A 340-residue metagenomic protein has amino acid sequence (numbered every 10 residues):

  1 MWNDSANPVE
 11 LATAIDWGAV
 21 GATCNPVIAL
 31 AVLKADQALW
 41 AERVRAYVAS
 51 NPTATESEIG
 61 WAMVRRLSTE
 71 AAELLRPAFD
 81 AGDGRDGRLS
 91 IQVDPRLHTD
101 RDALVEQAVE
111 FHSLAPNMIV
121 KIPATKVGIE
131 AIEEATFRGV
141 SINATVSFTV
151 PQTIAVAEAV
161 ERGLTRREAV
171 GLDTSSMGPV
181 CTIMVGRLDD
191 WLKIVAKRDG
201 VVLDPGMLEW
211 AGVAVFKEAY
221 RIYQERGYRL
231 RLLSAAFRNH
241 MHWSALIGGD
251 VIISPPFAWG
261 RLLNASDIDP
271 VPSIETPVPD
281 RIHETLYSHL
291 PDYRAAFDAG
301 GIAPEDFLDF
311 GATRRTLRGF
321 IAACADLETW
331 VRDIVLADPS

Functional and structural regions predicted by a protein language model:
M1-S5, V20-C24, G87-V93, M118-I122 (+4 more regions): Hydrophobic faces of well-ordered beta-strands that scaffold small-molecule active sites in alpha/beta enzyme cores
S5, V32, A54-G60, L89 (+8 more regions): Domain-level signal for soluble alpha/beta catalytic cores
L11, A108, I129-I132, T153 (+1 more regions): Generic hydrophobic/aromatic pocket-lining and core-packing "Φ" positions
A19, I28-L30, A35-V127, A131-I132: Active-site beta->alpha loop and helix N-cap motifs at the rims of alpha/beta catalytic domains
V27-I28, R238: Alpha-helix/helix-capping structural signal
V48-A49, F111-S113, E133-G139, F216-I222: Alpha-helix-loop-beta-strand connector modules within alpha/beta enzyme cores
S141-S273: Catalytic alpha/beta core domains of metabolic enzymes, predominantly
P272-S340: C-terminal extensions of enzymes
